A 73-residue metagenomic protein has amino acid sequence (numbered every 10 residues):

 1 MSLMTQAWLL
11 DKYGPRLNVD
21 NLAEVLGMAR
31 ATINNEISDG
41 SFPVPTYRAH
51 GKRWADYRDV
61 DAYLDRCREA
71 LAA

Functional and structural regions predicted by a protein language model:
M1-S2, D56: Non-membrane alpha-helical secondary structure
S2-N35, R66: Polyanion-binding surface elements
R16-D20, P43-R68: Short helix-start
V25-W54, A70: Major-groove DNA-recognition helix of helix-turn-helix-type DNA-binding domains
